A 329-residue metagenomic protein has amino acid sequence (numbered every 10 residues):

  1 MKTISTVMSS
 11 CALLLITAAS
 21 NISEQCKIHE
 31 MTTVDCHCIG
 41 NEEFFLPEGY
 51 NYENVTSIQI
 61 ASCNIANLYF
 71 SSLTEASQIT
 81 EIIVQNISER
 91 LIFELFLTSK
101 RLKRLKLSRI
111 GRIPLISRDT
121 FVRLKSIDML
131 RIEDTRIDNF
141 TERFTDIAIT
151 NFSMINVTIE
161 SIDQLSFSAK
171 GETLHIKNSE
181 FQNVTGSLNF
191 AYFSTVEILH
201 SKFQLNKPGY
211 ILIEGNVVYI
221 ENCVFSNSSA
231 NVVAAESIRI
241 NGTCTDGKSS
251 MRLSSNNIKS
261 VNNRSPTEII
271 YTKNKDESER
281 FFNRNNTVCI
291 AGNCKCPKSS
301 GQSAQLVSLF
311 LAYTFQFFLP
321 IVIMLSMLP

Functional and structural regions predicted by a protein language model:
M1-I4, L328-P329: Positively charged n-region of N-terminal signal peptides that target proteins for export
T6-S9: Extended alpha-helical scaffolding modules
C11, L15-S303, L311-P329: Extracellular leucine-rich repeat
